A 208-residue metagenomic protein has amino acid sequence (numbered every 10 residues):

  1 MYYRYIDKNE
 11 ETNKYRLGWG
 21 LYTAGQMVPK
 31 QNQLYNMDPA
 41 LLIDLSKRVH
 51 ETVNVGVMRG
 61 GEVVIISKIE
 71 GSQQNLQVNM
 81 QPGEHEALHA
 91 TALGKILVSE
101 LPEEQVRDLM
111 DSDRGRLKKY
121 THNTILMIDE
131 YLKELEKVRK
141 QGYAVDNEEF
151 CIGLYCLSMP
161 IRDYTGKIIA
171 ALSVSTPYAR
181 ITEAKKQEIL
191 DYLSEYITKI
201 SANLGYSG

Functional and structural regions predicted by a protein language model:
M1-N32, I43, Y206: N-terminal helix-turn-helix
E10, M58, R162-Y164: Short, acidic, Ser/Thr-enriched surface-loop or helix-capping motifs
K14, G18, Q31, Y35 (+6 more regions): Short, structured helix-loop boundary elements
T23-N75, E100-Q105, S112: All-alpha effector-binding/dimerization core of bacterial HTH-type transcriptional repressors
N75-E149: Short, solvent-exposed recognition segments
V98, P102, S194-S201, G205: Short amphipathic alpha-helical signal-transduction/dimerization elements
N123-T198: Extended hydrophobic
